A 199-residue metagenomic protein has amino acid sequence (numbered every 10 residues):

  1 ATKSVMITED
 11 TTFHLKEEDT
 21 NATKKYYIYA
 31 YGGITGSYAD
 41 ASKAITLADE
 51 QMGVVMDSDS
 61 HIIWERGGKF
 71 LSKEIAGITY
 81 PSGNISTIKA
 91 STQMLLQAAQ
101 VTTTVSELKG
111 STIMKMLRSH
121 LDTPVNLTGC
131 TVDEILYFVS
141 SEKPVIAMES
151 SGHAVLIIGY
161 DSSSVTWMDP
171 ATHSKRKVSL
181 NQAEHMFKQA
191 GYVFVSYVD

Functional and structural regions predicted by a protein language model:
A1-V5, D40-S42: Short, solvent-exposed S/T- and G/P-enriched segments that are highly enriched in secreted/extracellular and lumenal
K3-T20: Conserved "repeat-terminator" motif of extracellular CCP/Sushi domains
K16-K25, G68-F70: Short domain-boundary/entry signatures in modular proteins, especially in secreted/extracellular architectures
T20-G33, G53-V54: Short aromatic-glycine-(Arg/Gly/Cys) micro-motifs in beta-strand/loop hairpins
Y38-M56: A short, charged, amphipathic alpha-helix used as a generic interaction element across diverse proteins
M52-F70: Short, mixed-charge low-complexity intrinsically disordered segments
I75, T79-D199: Conserved active-site-adjacent core of cysteine acyl-enzyme catalytic domains
